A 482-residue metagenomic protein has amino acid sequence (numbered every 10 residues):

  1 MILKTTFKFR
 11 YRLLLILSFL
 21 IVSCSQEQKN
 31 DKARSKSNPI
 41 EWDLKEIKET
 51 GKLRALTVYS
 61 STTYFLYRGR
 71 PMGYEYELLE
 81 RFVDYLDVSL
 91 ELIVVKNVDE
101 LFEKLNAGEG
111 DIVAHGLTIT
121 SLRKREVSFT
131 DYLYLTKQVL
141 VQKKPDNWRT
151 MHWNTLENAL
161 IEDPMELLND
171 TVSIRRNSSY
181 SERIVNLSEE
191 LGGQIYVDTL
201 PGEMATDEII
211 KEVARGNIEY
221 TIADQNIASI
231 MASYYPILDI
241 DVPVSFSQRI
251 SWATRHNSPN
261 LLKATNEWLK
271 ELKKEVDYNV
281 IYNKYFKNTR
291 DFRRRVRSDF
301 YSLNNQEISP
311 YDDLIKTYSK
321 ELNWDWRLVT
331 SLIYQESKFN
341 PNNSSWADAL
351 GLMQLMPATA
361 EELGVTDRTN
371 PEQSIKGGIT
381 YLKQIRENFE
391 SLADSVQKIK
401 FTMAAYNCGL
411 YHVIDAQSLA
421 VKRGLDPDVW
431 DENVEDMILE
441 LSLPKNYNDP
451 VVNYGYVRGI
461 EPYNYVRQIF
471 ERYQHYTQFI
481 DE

Functional and structural regions predicted by a protein language model:
S25, N30-L44, Y76-Y85, Q142-S179 (+4 more regions): Extended ligand-binding regions for polar small-molecule ligands
Q26-R125, V197-M204, T265: Extracytoplasmic small-molecule ligand-binding "clamshell" domains of the periplasmic binding protein/Venus flytrap
K36, Y59-S60, Y132-R149, T206-D207 (+3 more regions): Periplasmic-binding protein-like
L66, L79-S89, R149-T155, L160 (+4 more regions): Ligand-binding cleft/hinge of the Venus flytrap
D99, E103, H115-E126, R183-E190 (+3 more regions): A ligand-binding cleft/hinge motif common to bilobed small-molecule-binding domains
K320, W324-N340, L355, I375-I379 (+2 more regions): Short, functionally critical alpha-helical segments immediately adjacent to catalytic or ligand/cofactor-binding
N342-T366, P371-Q384, I469: Substrate-binding/active-site groove segments that recognize and process beta-1,4-linked N-acetyl-hexosamine
T402-H475: Catalytic and substrate-binding regions of cell-wall glycan-acting enzymes that process beta-1,4-linked
